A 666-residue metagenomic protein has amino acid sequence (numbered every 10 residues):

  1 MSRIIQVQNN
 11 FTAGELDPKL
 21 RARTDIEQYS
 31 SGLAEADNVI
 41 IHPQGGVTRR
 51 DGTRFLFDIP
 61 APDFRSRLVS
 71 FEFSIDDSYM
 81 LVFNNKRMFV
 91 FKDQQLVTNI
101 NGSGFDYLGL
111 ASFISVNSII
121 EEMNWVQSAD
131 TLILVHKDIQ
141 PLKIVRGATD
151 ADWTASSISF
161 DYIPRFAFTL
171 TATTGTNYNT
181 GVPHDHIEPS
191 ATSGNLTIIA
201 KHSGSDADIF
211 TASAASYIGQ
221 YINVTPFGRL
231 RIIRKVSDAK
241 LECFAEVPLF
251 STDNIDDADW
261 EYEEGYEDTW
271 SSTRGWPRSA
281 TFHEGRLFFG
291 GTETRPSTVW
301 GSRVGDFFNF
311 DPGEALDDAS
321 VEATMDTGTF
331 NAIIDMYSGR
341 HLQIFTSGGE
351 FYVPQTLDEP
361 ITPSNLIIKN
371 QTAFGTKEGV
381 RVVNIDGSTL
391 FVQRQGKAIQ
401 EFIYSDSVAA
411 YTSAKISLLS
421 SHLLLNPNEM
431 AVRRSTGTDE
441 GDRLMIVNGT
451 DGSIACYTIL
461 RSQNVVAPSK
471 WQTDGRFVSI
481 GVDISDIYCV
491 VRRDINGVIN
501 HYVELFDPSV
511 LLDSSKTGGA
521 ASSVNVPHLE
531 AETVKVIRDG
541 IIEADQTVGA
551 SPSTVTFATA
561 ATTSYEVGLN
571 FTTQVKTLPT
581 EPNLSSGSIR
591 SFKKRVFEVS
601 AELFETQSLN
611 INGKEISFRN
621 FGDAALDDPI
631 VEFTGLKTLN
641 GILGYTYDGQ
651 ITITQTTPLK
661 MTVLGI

Functional and structural regions predicted by a protein language model:
M1-G104, K143-A148, D152-N195, E261-Y337 (+5 more regions): N-terminal beta-propeller domains
S2-T98, Q127, N331, K397-I666: Beta-sheet repeat architectures centered on beta-propellers
D63-V69, S112-N124, S271-W276, S320-Y337 (+3 more regions): Short coil-to-beta transitions that initiate beta-strands within beta-rich domains
S78-F83, L132-V135, L287-G290, I334-T346 (+4 more regions): Short beta-strand elements that form the blades of beta-propeller/WD-repeat-like and other beta-sheet-rich scaffold
Y79, F83-K86, A111-L142, L287 (+1 more regions): Elongated alpha-helical scaffolds
T98, S103-Y107, R146, W153-D257 (+4 more regions): Autoprocessing Asn-cyclization modules and mimics
Q355-G396: Catalytic or ion-translocation cores adjacent to nucleophile or general acid/base/metal-coordination motifs in diverse
